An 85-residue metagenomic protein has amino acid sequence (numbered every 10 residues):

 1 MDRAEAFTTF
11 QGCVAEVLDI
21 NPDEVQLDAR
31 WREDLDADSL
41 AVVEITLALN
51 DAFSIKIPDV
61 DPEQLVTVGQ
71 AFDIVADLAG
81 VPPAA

Functional and structural regions predicted by a protein language model:
M1-D23, D77-A85: Thiotemplate assembly-line natural product biosynthesis machinery
Q11-V14, V43, V68: Alpha-helical structural signal
Q26-D38, P58-Q70: Glycine-rich loop motifs involved in handling phospho/adenylate chemistry
V42-L65, P83-A85: Phosphopantetheinylated carrier protein domains
Q64-V66, Q70-P83: Charged low-complexity stretches with an acidic bias
